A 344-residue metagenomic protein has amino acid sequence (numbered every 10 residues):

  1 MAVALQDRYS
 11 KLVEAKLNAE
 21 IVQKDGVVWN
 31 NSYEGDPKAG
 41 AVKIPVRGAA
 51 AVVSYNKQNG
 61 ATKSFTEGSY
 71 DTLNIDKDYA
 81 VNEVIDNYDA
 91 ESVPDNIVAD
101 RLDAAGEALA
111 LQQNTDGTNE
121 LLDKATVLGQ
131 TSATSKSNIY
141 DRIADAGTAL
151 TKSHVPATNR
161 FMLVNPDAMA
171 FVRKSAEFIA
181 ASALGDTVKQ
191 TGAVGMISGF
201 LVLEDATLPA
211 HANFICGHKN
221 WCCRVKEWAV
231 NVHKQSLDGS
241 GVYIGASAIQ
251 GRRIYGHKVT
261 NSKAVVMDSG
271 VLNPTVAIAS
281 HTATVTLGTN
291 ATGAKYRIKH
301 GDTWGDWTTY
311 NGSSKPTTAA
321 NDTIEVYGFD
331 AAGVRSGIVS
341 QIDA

Functional and structural regions predicted by a protein language model:
M1-Y70, V230: N-terminal "assembly arms/tails" that initiate or stabilize quaternary assembly in self-assembling proteins
K38, V42, V46, L150-N231: Extended oligomerization regions of viral-like shell subunits
G40-K43, A49, T62, Y70-I97 (+1 more regions): Structured, hydrophobic secondary-structure cores that serve as assembly/anchoring elements
Y55-K57, K174-S175, N213-I215, V259-K263 (+1 more regions): Short conserved micro-motifs at the rims of enzyme active sites and ligand-binding pockets
Y88-V155, M267-L272, A344: Alpha-helical scaffold segments that mediate packing/assembly in large oligomeric complexes
R224-G245: A hydrophobic, small-residue-rich beta->alpha segment in the mid-to-C-terminal subdomain of diverse proteins
D238-P274: Extended, compositionally biased alpha-helical segments that mediate assembly or anchoring
V271-A344: Low-complexity, disordered linker/stalk regions enriched in Pro/Thr/Ser/Gly
